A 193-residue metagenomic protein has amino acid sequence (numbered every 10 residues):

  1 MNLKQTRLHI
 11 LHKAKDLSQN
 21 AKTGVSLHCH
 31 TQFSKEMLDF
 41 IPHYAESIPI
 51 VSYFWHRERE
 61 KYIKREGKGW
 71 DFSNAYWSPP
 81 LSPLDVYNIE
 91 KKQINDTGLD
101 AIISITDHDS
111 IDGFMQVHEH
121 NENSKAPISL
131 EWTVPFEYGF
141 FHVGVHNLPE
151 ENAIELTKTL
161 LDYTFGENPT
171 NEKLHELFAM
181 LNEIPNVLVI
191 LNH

Functional and structural regions predicted by a protein language model:
N2, L27, V51-S52, R57-R59 (+1 more regions): Glycine/proline-rich, flexible active-site/cofactor-binding loop segments that harbor closely spaced acidic
N2-K15, D109-H193: Extended substrate/RNA-proximal surfaces in nucleic-acid metabolism proteins
T23-E36: Histidine-centered catalytic micro-motifs
L38-W77, G139-H142, H146-F165: Active-site gating loops and adjacent loop-to-helix segments of metal-dependent hydrolytic enzymes
I41, P79-N95: Short, acidic/polar
W70-A75, P79, Q93-D109, L188-I190: Divalent metal-dependent hydrolysis catalytic cores, especially in the metallo-beta-lactamase
